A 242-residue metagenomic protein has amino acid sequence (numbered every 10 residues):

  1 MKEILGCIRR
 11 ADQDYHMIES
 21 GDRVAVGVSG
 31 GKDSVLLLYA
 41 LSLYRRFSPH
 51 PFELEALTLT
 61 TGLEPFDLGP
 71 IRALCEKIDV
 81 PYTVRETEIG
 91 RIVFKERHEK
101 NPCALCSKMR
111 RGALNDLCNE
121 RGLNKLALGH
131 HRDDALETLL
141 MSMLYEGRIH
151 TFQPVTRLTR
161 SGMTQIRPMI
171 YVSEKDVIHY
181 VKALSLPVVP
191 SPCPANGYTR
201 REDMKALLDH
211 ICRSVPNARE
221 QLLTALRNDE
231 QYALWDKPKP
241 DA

Functional and structural regions predicted by a protein language model:
M1-E137, Y145, K175-A183: ATP-dependent adenylation/nucleotidyltransferase module used to activate substrates
I4, R200-D203, L207, S214 (+1 more regions): Short, hydrophobic-biased amphipathic alpha-helical segments
I8, L139-L140, L222, L226: Short alpha-helical scaffolding segments that buttress acidic/His motifs in well-ordered protein cores
Y15, Y44, S48, I211-S214 (+2 more regions): Solvent-exposed amphipathic alpha-helical surface segments
E53-L54, K125, D133-R213: Catalytic subdomain that performs nucleotidyl-dependent activation
T61, A195, L226: Glycine-rich beta-alpha junction loops
V93-E96, R200-E202, Q231-Y232: Short, solvent-exposed polar/charged micro-motifs at secondary-structure junctions
N217-A242: A short, charged, Gly/Pro-tolerant segment at domain boundaries
